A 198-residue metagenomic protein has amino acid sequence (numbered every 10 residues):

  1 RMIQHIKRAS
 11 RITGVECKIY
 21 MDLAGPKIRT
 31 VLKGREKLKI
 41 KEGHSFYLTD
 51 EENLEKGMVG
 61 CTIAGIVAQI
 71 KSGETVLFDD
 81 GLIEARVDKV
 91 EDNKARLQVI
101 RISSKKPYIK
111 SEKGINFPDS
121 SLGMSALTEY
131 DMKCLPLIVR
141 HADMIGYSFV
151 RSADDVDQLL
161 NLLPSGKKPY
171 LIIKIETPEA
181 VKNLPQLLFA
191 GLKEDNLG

Functional and structural regions predicted by a protein language model:
R1-G198: Non-catalytic helical/linker scaffolds that mediate oligomerization, partner binding, and domain coupling around large
